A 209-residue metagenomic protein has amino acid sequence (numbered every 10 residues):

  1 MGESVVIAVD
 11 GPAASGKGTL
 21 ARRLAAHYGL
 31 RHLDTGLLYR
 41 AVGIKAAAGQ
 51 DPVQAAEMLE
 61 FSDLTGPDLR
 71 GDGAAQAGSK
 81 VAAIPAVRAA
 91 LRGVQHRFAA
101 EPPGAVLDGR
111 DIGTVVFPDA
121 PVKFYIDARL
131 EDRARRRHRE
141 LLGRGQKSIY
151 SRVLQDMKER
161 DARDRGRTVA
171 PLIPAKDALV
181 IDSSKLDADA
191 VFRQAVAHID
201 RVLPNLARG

Functional and structural regions predicted by a protein language model:
I7-V9: Hydrophobic anchor at the beta1->P-loop junction of P-loop NTPases
G11, D108: The Walker A (P-loop) glycine that initiates the GxxxxGKT/S ATP-binding motif of P-loop NTPases
A14: Walker A (P-loop) phosphate-binding loop of P-loop NTPases
K17: Conserved lysine of the Walker
L20: Hydrophobic positions on the alpha1 helix immediately C-terminal to the Walker A/P-loop
A25-D34: Post-Walker A helix-loop "phosphate-sensing" segment adjacent to the P-loop in P-loop NTPases
L38-G104, D111-T114, E131-R135, R139 (+4 more regions): ATP-dependent small-molecule kinase phosphotransfer cores that center on conserved nucleotide phosphate-binding segments
P121-V122, P171-A188: Phosphate-binding beta-loop-alpha motif at adenosine-nucleotide cofactor sites
